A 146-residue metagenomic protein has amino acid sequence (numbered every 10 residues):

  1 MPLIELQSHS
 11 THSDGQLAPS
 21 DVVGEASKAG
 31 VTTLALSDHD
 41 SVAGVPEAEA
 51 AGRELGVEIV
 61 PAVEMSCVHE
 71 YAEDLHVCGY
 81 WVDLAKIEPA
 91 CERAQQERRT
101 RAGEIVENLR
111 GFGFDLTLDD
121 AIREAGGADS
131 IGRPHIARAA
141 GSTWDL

Functional and structural regions predicted by a protein language model:
M1-A72: An N-terminally biased module of ancient metal coordination in phosphate/nucleic-acid-related enzymes
R53-L146: Extended substrate/RNA-proximal surfaces in nucleic-acid metabolism proteins
